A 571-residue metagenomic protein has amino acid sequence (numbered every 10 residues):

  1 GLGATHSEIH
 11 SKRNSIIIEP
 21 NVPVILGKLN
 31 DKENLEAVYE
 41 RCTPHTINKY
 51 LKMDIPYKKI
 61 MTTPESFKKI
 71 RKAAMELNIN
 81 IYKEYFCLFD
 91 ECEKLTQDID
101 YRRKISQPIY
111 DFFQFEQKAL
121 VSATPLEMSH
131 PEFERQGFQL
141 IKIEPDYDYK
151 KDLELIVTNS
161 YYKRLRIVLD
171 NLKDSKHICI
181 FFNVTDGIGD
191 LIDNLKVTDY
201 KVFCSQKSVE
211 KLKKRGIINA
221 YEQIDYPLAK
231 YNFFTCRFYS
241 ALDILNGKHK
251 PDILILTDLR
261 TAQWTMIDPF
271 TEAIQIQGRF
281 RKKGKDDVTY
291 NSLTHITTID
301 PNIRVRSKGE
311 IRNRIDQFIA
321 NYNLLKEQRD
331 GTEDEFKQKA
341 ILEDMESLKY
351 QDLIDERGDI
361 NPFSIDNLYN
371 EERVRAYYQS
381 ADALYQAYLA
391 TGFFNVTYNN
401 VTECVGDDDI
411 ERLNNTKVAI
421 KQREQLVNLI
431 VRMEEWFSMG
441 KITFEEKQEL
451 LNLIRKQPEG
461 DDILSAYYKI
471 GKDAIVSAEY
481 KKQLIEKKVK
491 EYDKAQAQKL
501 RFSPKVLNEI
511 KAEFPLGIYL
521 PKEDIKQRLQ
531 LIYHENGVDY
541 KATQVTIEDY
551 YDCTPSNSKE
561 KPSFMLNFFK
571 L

Functional and structural regions predicted by a protein language model:
A4-T43, E65-K68, L126-S129, V184-G187: Conserved Walker A/P-loop ATP-binding site and its immediately adjacent core in helicase/helicase-like ATPase domains
S11, N313-L571: The feature captures the C-terminal accessory region of ATP-dependent helicases and related nucleic-acid translocases
N14-K28, M61-T63, R164-L195: Conserved strand-helix element at the start of the C-terminal RecA-like helicase core
E33-M75, K214-E222: Inter-Walker segment of RecA-like/P-loop motor cores
T63-F67, M75-A119: SF2 helicase catalytic motif II
A123-N171: Interdomain hinge/linker at the junction between the two RecA-like core domains of SF2 helicases
I244-D258: A short beta-strand element within the Helicase C-terminal
L259-T289: Conserved SF2 helicase motif VI
